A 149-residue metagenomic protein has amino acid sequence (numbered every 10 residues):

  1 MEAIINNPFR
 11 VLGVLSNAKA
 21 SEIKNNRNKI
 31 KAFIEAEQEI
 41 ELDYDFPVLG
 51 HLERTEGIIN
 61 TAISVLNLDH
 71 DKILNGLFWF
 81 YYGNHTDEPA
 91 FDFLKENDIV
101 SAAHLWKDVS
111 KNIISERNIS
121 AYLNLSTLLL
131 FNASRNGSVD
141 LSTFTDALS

Functional and structural regions predicted by a protein language model:
M1-V48, D71-L74: N-terminal J-domain/J-like co-chaperone modules of DnaJ/Hsp40 proteins
F9-L12, G50-L52, K72-H85, A90-F91: Conserved "turn/edge" positions that cap or connect secondary-structure elements within repeat/scaffolded domains
I34, Q38, N67-H70, V109-I114 (+1 more regions): Alpha-helical junction/boundary sensor with strong preference for TPR arrays
G57-G76, I99-V109: Repeat-mediated protein-protein interaction surfaces in helical alpha-solenoids
G57-I58, D69-I73, T127-T143: Alpha-helical linker/edge segments of TPR/alpha-solenoid repeat scaffolds and analogous pre-/post-domain helices
I58-I59, H85, E116-R117, A121-L128: The tetratricopeptide repeat
N84-N112, L128-F131: Alpha-helical segment of the N-proximal tetratricopeptide repeat
V100-V109, N136-S149: Alpha-helical repeat scaffolds
